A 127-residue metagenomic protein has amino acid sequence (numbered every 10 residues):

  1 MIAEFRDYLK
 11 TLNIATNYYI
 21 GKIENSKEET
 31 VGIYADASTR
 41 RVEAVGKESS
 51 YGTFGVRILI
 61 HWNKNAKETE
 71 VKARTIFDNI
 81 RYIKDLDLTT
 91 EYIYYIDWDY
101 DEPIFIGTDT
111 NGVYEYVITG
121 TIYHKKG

Functional and structural regions predicted by a protein language model:
M1-K47, V71, I83-E91: Small/polar-rich, solvent-exposed N-terminal microdomains that initiate assembly or binding
I2-A3, Y123-G127: Short hydrophobic/aromatic patches at helix-to-coil boundaries
A37-T39, S50-G55, I76-I80: Short, low-complexity, polar/charged sequence segments that are solvent-exposed and flexible
R41, A66-E68, K126: Residue-level signal for secondary-structure boundary sites
V45-S50, D109-N111: Short, solvent-exposed beta-strand/turn "edge" segments of beta-rich domains on protein surfaces
S50-K64, Y114-H124: Oligomerization/assembly interface segments of phage tail-like spikes and tubes
N63-D85: Mid-chain, well-packed structural core segment of small domains
R81-Y123: Acidic-leaning, charged glycine-interspersed low-complexity segments
